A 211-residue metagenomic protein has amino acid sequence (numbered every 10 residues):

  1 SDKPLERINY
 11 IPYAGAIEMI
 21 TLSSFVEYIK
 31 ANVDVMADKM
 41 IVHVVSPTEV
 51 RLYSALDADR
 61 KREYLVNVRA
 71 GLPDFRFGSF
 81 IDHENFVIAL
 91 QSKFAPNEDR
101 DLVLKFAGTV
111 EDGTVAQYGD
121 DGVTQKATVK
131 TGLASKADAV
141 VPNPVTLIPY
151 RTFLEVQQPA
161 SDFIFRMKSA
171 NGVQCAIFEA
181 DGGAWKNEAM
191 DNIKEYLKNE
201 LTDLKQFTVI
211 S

Functional and structural regions predicted by a protein language model:
S1-S23, T109-G113, G122, K126-A139: Positively charged, hydrophobic/aromatic-enriched amphipathic segments
S1-Y53, L204-S211: An N-terminally focused, membrane-permeabilizing/fusogenic/translocator signature enriched in pore-forming
A14-I17, Y28-V35, S92-N97, V110-G113 (+3 more regions): Surface-exposed polar/charged interaction patches
A16-I20, F77-I81, N85, E98 (+4 more regions): Alpha-helix boundary/N-cap detector
L52-F80: A glycine-rich, hydrophobic loop/mini-helix early in the fold
G71-R76, D112-A170, A176: Membrane pore-forming effector domains from diverse proteins
R76-K126: Membrane-inserting effector segments that mediate pore formation, membrane fusion, or transient membrane insertion
V156-S211: Long, compositionally biased interface segments
